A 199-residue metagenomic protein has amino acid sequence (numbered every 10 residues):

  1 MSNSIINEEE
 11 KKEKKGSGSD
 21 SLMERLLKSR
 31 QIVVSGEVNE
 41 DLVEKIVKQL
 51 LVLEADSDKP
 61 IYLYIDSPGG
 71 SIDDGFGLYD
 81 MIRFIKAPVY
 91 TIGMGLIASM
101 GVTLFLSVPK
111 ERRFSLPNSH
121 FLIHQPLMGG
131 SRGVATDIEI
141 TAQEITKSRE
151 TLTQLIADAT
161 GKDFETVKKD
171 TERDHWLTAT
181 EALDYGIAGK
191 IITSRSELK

Functional and structural regions predicted by a protein language model:
M1-K199: Terminal-region recognition feature
